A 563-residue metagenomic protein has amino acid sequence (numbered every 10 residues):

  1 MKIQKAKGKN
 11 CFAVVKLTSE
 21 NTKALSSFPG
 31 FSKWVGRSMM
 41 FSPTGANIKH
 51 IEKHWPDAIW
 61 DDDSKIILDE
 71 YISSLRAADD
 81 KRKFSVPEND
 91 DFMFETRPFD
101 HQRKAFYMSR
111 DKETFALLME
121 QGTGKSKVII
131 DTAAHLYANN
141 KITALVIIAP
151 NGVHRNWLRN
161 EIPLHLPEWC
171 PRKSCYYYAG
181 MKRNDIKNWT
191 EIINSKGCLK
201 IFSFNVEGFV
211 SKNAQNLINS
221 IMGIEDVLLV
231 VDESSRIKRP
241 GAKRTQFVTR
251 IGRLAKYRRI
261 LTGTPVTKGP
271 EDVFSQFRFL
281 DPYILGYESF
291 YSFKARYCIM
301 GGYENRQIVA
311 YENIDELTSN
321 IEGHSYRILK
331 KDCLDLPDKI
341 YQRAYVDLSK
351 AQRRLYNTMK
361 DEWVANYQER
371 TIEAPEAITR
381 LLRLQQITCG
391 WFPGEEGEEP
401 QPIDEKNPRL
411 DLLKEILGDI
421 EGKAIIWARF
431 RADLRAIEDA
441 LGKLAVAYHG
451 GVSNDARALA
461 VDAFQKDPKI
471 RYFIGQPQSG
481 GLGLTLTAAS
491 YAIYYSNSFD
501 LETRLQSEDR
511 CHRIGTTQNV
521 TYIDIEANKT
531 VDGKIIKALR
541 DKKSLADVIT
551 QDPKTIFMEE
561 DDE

Functional and structural regions predicted by a protein language model:
F12-F115, I162-R172, T190-N194, L199-I201 (+3 more regions): Charged, low-complexity
K112-T132: Walker A/P-loop
I142-A144, R159, P163-H165, W169-S174 (+5 more regions): Conserved P-loop NTPase motor "coupling/switch" region that bridges the ATPase
K196-N213, K466-G481: Conserved two-lobed SF2 helicase motor
S203-G208, Q215-G223, A242-K256, G286-G422 (+1 more regions): Inter-lobe coupling linker of SF2 helicases/translocases
S275, L484-N497, V520-D524: A short beta-strand element within the Helicase C-terminal
I425-W427, R435-A436, G442-G480: Conserved helicase ATPase core of P-loop NTP-dependent helicases/translocases
F499-E563: A conserved SF2-helicase RecA2
